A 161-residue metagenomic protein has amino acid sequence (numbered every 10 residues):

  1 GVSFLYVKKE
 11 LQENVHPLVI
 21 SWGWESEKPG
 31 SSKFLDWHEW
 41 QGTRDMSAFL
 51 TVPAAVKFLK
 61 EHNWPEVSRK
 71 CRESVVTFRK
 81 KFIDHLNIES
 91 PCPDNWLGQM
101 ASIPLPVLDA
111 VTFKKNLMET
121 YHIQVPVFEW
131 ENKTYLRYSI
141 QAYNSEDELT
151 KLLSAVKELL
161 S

Functional and structural regions predicted by a protein language model:
G1-E25: Active-site PLP attachment segment
V7, I103-V107, I140: Short beta-strand-to-loop capping motifs
P17-K60: PLP-dependent aminotransferase class I/II
F49, P53-S90: Conserved PLP-dependent catalytic core of the aminotransferase class-I/II
F49-V52, R79, A110, K114 (+1 more regions): A general structural signal for well-ordered alpha-helical segments in protein cores
R72-V76, H85-T120: Conserved PLP-binding catalytic core of the aspartate aminotransferase-like
K115-S161: PLP-dependent enzyme catalytic core of the Aspartate aminotransferase-like
